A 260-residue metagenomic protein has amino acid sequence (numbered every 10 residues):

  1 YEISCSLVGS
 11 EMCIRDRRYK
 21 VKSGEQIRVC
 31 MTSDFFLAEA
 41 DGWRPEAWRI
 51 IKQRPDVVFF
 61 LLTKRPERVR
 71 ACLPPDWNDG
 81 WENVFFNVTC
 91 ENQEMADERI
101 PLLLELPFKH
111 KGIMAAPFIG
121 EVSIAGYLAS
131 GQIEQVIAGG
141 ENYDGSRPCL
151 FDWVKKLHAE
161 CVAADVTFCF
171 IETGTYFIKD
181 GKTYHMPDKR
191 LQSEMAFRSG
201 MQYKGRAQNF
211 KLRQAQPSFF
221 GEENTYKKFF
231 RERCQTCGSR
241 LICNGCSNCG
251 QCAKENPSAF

Functional and structural regions predicted by a protein language model:
Y1-G9, I14: Single conserved hydrophobic/aromatic residue that forms the stacking wall/gate of nucleotide- or nucleobase-binding
S10-E11, K20, F260: Short, His- and charge-rich active-site/binding loops that engage polyanionic ligands
R15-I171, I178: Conserved AdoMet/S-adenosylmethionine-binding subsite of the radical SAM
A125-F260: Auxiliary Fe-S-binding modules of radical SAM enzymes
